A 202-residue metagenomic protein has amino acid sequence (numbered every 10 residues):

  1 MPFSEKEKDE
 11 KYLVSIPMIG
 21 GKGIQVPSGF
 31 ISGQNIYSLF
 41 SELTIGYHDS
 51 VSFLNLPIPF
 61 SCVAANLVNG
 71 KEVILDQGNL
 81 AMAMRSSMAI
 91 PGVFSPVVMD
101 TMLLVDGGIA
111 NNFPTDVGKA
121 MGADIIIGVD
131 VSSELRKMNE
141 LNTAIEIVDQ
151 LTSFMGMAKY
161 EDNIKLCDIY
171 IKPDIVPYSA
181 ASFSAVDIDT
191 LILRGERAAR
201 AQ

Functional and structural regions predicted by a protein language model:
M1-Q202: Patatin-like phospholipase
